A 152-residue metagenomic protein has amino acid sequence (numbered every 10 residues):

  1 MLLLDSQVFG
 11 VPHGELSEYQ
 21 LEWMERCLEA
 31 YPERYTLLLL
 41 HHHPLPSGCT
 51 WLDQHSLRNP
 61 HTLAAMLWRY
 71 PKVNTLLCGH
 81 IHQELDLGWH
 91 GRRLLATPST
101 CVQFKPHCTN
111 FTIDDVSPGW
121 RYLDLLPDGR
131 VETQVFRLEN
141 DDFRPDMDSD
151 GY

Functional and structural regions predicted by a protein language model:
M1-T36, L52-A65, I113: Binuclear metal-dependent hydrolase catalytic cores centered on His/Asp/Glu-rich metal-binding motifs
M1-V8, L37-L39, R92-P98, Q134-F136: Active-site-proximal beta-strand elements of phosphoester/diester hydrolases
F9-G10, H42-P46, H82-E84: Short, catalytically relevant binding-site loops at active-site mouths
G10-P12, P46-T50, K105: A short acidic, helix-capping loop that chelates divalent metal ions and anchors anionic groups
H13-E15, P106, D142-D148: A short, polar/proline- and glycine-enriched secondary-structure boundary/capping micro-motif
Y31-S47: Short acidic, glycine-rich surface-loop motifs adjacent to enzyme active sites
L52-Y122: Conserved beta-sheet core of the metallophosphoesterase superfamily
R121-Y152: A short C-terminal boundary segment appended to hydrolase-like catalytic domains
